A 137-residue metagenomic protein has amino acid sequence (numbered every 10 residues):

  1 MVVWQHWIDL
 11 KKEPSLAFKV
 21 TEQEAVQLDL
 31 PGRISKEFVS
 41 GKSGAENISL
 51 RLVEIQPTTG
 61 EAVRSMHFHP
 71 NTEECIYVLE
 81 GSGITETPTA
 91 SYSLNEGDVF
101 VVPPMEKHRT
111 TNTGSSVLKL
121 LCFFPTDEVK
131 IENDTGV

Functional and structural regions predicted by a protein language model:
M1-S49, N133-V137: A short, N-terminal "cap"/entry segment at the start of jelly-roll beta-barrel domains of the cupin/DSBH fold
S43-E46, I55-E61, S82, T126-K130: Short, charged/polar surface micro-motifs in flexible loops or helix N-caps
S43-G44, N71, S115-S116: Short strand-connecting beta-turns/loops that link adjacent beta-strands
R51-H69: Conserved short histidine dyad/triad with adjacent acidic residue
R51-V53, I76, L121: Conserved hydrophobic/aromatic positions in well-ordered beta-strands
A62-V63, P70-E96, E106: A short beta-strand-loop-beta hairpin characteristic of the jelly-roll/cupin
P104-V129: Ligand-binding loop in jelly-roll beta-barrel domains
